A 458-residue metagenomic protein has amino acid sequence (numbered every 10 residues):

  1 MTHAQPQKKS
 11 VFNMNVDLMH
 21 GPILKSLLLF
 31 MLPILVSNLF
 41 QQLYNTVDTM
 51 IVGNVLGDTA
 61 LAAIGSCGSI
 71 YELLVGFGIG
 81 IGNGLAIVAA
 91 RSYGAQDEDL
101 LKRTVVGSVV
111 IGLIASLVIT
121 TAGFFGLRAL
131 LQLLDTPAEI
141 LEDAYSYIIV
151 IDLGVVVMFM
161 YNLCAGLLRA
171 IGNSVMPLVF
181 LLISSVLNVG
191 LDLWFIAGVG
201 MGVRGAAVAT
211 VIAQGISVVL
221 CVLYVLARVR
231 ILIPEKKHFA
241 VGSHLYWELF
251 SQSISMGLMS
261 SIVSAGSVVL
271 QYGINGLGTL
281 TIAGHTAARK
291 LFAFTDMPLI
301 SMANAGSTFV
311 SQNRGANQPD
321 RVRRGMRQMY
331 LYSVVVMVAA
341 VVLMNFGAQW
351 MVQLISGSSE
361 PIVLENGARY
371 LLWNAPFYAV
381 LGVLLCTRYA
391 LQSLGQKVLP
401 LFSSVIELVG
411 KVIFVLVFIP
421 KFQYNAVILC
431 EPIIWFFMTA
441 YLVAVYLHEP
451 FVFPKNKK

Functional and structural regions predicted by a protein language model:
M1-M31, A89-V156, G198-I254, V310-F377 (+1 more regions): Short alpha-helical transmembrane segments in multi-pass integral membrane proteins
H20, L24-L43, V47, I70-F77 (+7 more regions): Residue-level signal for short hydrophobic patches within transmembrane helices of multi-pass membrane transporters
L29, V52-E72, A138-D143, V203-R204 (+5 more regions): Interfacial/gating helices of multi-pass transporter permease domains
L29-D48, V150, Y161, S184 (+4 more regions): Transmembrane helical elements of multi-pass membrane transporters/channels
L39, L43-A62, L131-A138, W194-M201 (+5 more regions): Helix-terminus/linker motif at the lipid-water interface of multi-pass membrane proteins
L61-T121, M158-P177, G284-A348, L381-G395 (+1 more regions): Small-residue-rich hydrophobic transmembrane alpha-helices
L73-G76, N188-D192, V218-V222, F294-M297 (+3 more regions): Hydrophobic transmembrane alpha-helices of multi-pass small-molecule transporters
G82, I151-R169, P177-S185, A206-C221 (+4 more regions): Short runs within selected transmembrane alpha-helices of multi-pass transporters and secretion channels
